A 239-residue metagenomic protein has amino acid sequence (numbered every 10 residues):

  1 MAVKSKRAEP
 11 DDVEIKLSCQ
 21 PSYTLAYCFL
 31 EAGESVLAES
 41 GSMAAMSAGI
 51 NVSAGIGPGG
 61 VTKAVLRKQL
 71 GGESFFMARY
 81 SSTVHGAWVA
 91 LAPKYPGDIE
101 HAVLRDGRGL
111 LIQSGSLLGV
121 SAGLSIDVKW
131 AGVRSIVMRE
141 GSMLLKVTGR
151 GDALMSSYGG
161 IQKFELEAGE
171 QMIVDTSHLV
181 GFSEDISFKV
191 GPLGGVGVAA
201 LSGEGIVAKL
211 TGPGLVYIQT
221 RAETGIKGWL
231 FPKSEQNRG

Functional and structural regions predicted by a protein language model:
M1-G239: Phosphate/adenylate-binding glycine loop and adjacent helical scaffold
